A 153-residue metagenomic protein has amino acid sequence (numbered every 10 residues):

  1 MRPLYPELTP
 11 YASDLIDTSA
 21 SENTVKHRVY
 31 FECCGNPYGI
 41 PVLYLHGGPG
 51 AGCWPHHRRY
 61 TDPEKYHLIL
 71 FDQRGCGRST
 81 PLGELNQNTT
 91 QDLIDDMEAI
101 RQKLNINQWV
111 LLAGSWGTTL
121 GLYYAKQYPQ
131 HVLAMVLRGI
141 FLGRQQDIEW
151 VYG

Functional and structural regions predicted by a protein language model:
M1-L15: An N-terminal hydrophobic leader/cap segment in hydrolases
S19-P81: Conserved HGGG/HGGXW glycine-rich cap/lid loop of the alpha/beta-hydrolase fold
Y38-G39, N105-N107, Q130: Active-site acidic short loop of glycosyltransferases
P81-L93, Q146-G153: Catalytic nucleophile-loop/oxyanion-hole region of alpha/beta-hydrolase and closely related hydrolase-like folds
Q91-W109: Conserved acidic catalytic loop of the alpha/beta-hydrolase fold
W109, A113-T118: Conserved alpha/beta-hydrolase "nucleophile elbow" surrounding the catalytic nucleophile
T118-P129, M135: Short glycine-enriched nucleophile-adjacent loop and the immediately C-terminal alpha-helix near the catalytic center
Q130-G153: A catalytic-pocket lid/entrance helix-loop region that shapes and gates access to the active site across common
